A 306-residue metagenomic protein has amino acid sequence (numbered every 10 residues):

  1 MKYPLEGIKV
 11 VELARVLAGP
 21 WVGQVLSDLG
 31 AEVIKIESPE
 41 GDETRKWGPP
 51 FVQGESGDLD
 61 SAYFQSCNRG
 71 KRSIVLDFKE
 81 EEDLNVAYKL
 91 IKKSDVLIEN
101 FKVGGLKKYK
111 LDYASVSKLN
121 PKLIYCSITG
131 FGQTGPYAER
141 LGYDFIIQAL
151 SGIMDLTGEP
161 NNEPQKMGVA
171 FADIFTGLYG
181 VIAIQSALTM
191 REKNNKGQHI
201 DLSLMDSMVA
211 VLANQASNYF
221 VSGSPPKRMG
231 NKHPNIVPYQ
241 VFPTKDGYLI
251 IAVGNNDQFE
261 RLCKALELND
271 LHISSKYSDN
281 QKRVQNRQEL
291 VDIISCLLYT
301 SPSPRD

Functional and structural regions predicted by a protein language model:
M1-K196: N-terminal helix-loop segment corresponding to the beta1-alpha1 unit of nucleotide/adenylate-binding folds
E40, F131-G132, L204-V209, D246 (+1 more regions): Glycine-rich beta-alpha junction loops
S56, F64, M229-P234, Y239-Q240 (+1 more regions): Short Gly/Pro-enriched turn/cap motifs at secondary-structure boundaries
D77, E99, L202-M205, I251-V253 (+1 more regions): Active-site-adjacent beta-strand anchor residues
Q133, N161-F171, E192-M208, K227-P234 (+1 more regions): Conserved Rossmann-fold dehydrogenase catalytic segment
G177-G197, A210-V221, C263-N269: Oxidoreductase and adenylate-handling cofactor-binding alpha/beta cores
V237-S301: Aromatic-enriched alpha-helical interface/lid elements that frame and gate functional surfaces
P302-D306: A short, hydrophobic C-terminal helix/tail in secreted or cell-surface proteins
